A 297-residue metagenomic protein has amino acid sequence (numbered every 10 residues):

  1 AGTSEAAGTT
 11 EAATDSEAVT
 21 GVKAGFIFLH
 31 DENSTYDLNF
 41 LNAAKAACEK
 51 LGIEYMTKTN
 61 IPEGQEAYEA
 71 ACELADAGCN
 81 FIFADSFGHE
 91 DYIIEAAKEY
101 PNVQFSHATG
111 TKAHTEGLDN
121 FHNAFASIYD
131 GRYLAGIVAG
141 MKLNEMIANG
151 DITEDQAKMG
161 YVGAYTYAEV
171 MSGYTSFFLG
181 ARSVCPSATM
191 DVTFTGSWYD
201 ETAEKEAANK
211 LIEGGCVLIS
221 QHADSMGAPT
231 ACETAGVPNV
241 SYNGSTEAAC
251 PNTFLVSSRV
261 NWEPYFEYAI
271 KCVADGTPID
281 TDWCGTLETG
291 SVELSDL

Functional and structural regions predicted by a protein language model:
A1-L297: A residue-level marker of the well-folded mature domains of exported/periplasmic proteins
